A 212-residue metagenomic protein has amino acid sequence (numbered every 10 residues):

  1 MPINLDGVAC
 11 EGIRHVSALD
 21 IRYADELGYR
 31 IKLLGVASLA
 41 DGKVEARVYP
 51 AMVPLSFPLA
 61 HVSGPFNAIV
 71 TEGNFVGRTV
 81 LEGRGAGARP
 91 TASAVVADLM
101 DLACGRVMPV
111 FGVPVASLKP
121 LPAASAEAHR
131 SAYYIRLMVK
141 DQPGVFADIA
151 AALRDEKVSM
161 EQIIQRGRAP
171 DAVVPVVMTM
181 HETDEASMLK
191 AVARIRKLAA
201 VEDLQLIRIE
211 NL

Functional and structural regions predicted by a protein language model:
M1-H61, F66-A68: Substrate-binding/catalytic subdomain of NAD(P)-dependent oxidoreductase enzymes
M1-I3, E72-T79, H129: Short acidic (Asp/Glu) and glycine-rich catalytic loops that position anionic groups and cofactors
K32-L33, R47, V70, V80-E82 (+3 more regions): Structured core elements
L55, G77-T79, G83-R89: Glycine-rich phosphate/pyrophosphate-binding beta-alpha loops
L59-S63, T71, S125-E127, G167-R168: Replace "in large, NTP-powered and nucleic-acid-processing enzymes" with "in large, NTP-powered factors and other
P65, T79-L81, L102: C-terminal transmembrane helices and immediately adjacent loops/tails of multi-pass membrane transport proteins
A68, N74-V76, V110: A glycine- and small/hydrophobic-rich beta-loop-beta segment that serves as a flexible "lid/hinge" or phosphate-binding
A94, L99-L212: A conserved regulatory-domain signal marking ACT and ACT-like small-molecule sensing domains and adjacent regulatory
